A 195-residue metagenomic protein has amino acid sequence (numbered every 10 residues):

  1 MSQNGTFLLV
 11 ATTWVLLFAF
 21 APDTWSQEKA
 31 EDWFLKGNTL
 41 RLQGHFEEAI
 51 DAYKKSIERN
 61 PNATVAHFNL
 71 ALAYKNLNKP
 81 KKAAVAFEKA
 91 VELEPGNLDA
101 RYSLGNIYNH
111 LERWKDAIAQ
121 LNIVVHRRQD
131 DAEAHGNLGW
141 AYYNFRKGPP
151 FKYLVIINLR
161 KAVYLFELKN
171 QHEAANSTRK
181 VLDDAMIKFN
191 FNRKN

Functional and structural regions predicted by a protein language model:
V10-A19: Bacterial N-terminal signal peptides
Q27-A30, N144, P150-N195: Terminal, low-structured helical/coil segments at or just beyond the last alpha-helical repeat
E28-N62, L72, N76: Alpha-helical segment of the N-proximal tetratricopeptide repeat
A30-E31, T64-V65, L98-D99, A132-E133 (+2 more regions): Helix-start (N-cap) detector for alpha-helical repeat units in TPR-like alpha-solenoids, especially tetratricopeptide
L42-K55, N76-K89, H110-I123, R146-K161: Structural signature of tandem alpha-helical TPR/SEL1-like repeats, specifically the intra-repeat loop/turn
